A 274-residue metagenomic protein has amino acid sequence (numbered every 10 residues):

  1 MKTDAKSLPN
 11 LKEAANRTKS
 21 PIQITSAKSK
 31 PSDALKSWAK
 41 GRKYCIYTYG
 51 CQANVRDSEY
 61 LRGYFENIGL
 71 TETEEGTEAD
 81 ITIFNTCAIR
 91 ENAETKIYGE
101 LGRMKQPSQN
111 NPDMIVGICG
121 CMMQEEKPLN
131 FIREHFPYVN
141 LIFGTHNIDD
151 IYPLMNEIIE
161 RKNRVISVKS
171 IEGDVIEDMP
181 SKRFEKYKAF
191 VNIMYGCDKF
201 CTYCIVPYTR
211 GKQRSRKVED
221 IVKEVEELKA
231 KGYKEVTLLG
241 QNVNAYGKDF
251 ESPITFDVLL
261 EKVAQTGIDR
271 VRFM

Functional and structural regions predicted by a protein language model:
M1-Y246: Proteins enriched for Cys/Gly/acidic motifs involved in redox and nucleic-acid/cofactor modification
G247-P253: Short glycine/threonine-rich loop-to-helix capping motif typified by GTGT followed within a few residues by an Asp-Pro
P253-V271: Alpha-helix-loop-beta-strand connector modules within alpha/beta enzyme cores
M274: Noncatalytic nucleic-acid binding interfaces
